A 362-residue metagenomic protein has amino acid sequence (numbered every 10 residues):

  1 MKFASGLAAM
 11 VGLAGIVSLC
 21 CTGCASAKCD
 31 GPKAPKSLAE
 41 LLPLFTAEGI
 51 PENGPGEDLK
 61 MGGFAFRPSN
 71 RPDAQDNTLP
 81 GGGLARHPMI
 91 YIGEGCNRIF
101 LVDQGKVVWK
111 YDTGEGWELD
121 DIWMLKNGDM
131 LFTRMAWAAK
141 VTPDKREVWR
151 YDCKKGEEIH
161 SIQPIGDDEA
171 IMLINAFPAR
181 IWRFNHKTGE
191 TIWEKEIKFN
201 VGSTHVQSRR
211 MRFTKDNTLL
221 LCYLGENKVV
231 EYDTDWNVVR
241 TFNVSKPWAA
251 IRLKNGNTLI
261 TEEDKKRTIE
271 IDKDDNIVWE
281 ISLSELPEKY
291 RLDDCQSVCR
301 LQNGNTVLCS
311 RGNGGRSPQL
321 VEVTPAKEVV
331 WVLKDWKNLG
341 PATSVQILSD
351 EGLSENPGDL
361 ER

Functional and structural regions predicted by a protein language model:
M1-G6: Positively charged n-region of N-terminal signal peptides that target proteins for export
A8-T22: Bacterial N-terminal signal peptides
A25-S26: Bacterial signal peptide processing site
C29-R362: Histidine-/acidic-rich catalytic cores in large beta-rich domains
